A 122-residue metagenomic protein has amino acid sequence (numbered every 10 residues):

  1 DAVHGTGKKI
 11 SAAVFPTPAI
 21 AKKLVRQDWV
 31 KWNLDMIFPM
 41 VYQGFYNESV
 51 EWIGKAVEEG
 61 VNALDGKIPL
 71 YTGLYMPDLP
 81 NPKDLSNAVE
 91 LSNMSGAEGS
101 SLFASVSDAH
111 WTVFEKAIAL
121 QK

Functional and structural regions predicted by a protein language model:
D1-K23, K67-L79: Aromatic-lined carbohydrate-recognition surfaces of secreted/lumenal glycan-active proteins
K9-Y46, M94: Substrate-binding cleft/loops of secretory-pathway carbohydrate-active enzymes
N33-W52, A56-K122: Substrate-binding cleft of secreted/luminal carbohydrate-active enzymes
